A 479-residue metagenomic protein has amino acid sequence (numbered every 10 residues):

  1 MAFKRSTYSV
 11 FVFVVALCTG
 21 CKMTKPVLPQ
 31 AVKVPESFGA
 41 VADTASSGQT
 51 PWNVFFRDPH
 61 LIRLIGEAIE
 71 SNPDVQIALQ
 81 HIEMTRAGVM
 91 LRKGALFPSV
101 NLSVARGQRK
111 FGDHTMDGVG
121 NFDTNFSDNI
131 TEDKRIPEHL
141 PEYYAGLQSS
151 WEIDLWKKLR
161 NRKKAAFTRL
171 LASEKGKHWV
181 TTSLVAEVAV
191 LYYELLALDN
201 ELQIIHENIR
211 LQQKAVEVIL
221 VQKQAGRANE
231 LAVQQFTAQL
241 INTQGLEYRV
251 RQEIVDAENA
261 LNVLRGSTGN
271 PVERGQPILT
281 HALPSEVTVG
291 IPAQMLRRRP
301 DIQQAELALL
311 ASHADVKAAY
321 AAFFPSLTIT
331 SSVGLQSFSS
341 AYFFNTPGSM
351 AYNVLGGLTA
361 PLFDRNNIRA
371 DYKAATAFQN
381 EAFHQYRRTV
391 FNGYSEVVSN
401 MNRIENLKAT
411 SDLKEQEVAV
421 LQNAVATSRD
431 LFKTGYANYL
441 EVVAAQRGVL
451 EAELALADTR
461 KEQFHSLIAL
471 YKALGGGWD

Functional and structural regions predicted by a protein language model:
M1-S9: Bacterial N-terminal signal peptides that target proteins for export
K4-R5, K22, G269-P271, L283 (+1 more regions): Acidic, low-complexity, intrinsically disordered peripheral segments
L17-G20: C-terminal motif of bacterial Sec signal peptides marking the signal peptidase cleavage site
K22, T168, K175-I291, R403 (+2 more regions): Periplasmic alpha-helical coiled-coil/stalk elements that build and connect Gram-negative outer-membrane
K22-M90, D199, T280-L310, P361-L362 (+1 more regions): Bacterial Sec-pathway N-terminal export signals of envelope proteins
T44-R57, V104-Q148, P271-T288, K317 (+1 more regions): Small/polar, glycine/serine/threonine/aspartate-rich low-complexity segments that form flexible
Q76-I77, K93, I153-T181, L231 (+6 more regions): Sec/SRP-type N-terminal targeting helices
Q222-R227, F432-Y436, A473-G477: A short glycine-centered flexible hinge/capping loop motif at secondary-structure junctions
